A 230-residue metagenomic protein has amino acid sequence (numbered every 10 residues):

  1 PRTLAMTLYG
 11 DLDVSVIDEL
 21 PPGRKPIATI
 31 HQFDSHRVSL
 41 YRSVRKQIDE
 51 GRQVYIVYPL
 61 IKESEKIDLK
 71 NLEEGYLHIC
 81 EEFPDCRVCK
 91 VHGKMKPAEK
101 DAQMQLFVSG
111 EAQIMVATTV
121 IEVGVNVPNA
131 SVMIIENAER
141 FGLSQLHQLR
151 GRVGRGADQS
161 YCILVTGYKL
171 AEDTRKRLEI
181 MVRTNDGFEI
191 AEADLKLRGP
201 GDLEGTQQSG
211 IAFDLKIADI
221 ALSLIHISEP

Functional and structural regions predicted by a protein language model:
P1, G23, K62, D202-L203: Active-site/binding-pocket entry motifs
P1-T7: Conserved helicase ATPase motor motifs in RecA-like P-loop NTPase domains
L4, I56, M181: A residue-level signal for conserved active-site and pocket-lining positions in enzyme catalytic cores
T7, V57, I163-V165: Solvent-exposed beta-strand sheet faces enriched in polar/charged residues
L8-V16, Q145: Helical "lid/switch" subdomain of P-loop NTPase nucleotide-binding domains
G10, D68, L72, G142: Short, conserved glycine- and acidic-residue-centered signature motifs in active-site or ligand-binding loops
D13-K70: Conserved interdomain linker/interface between the two RecA-like ATPase lobes of SF2 helicase motors
R37-R52, E73-S228: C-terminal helicase module of SF1/SF2 nucleic-acid helicases/translocases
